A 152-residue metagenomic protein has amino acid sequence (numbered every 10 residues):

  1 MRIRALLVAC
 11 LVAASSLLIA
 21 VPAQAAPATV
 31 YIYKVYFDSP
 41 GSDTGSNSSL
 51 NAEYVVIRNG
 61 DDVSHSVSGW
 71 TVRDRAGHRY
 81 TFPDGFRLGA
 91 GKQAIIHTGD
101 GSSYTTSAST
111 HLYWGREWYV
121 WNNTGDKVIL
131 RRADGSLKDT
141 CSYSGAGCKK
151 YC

Functional and structural regions predicted by a protein language model:
R2-C10, L18-S68, W118-N123, T140-C152: A structural motif detector for short, solvent-exposed N-terminal "entry" segments of globular domains
L11-V12, A76: A generic, residue-level signal for flexible/boundary positions that often mark functional hotspots
A26-Y31, S42, G85, G89-C152: Solvent-exposed beta-edge/loop recognition patches
F37, G60-D62, R75-G77, G99-G101 (+1 more regions): Solvent-exposed coil/turn segments that connect beta secondary-structure elements in extracytoplasmic/periplasmic
V56, T71, K127-I129: Residue-level detector of beta-strand face positions
T71-D84: Short beta-strand and strand-turn-strand segments in soluble, beta-rich domains
